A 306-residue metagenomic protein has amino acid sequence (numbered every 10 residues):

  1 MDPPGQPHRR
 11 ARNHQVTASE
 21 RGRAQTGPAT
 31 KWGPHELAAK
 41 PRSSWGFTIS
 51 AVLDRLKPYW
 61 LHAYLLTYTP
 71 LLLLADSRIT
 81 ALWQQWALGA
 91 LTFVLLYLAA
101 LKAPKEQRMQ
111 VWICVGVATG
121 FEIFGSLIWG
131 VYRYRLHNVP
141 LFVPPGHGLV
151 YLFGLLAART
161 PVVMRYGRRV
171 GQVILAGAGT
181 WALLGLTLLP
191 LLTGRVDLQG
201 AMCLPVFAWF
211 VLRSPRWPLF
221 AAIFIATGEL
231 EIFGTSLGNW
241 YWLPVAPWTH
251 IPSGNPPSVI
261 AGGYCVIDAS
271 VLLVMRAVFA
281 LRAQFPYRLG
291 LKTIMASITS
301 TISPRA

Functional and structural regions predicted by a protein language model:
R10, K31-W32, E36-A306: Aromatic-rich, lipid-facing transmembrane alpha helices and their immediate juxtamembrane interface loops in integral
R12-Q15, Q25: Charged/polar low-complexity intrinsically disordered segments
